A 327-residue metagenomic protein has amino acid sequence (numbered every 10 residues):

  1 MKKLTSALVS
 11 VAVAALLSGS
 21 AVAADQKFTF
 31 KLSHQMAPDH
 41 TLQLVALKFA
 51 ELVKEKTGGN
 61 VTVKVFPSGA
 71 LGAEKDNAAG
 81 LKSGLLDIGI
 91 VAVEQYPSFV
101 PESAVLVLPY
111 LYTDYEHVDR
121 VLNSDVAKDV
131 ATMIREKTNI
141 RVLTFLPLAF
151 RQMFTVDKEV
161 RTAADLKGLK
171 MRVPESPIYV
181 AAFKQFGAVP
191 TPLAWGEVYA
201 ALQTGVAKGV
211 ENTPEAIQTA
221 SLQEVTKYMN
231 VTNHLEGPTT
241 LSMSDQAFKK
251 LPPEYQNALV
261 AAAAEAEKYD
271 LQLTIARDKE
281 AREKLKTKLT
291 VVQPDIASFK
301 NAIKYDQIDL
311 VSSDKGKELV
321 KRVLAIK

Functional and structural regions predicted by a protein language model:
M1-V9: Bacterial N-terminal signal peptides that target proteins for export
V9-S18: Bacterial N-terminal signal peptides
G19-A23: Sec/Tat signal peptide C-region and signal peptidase I cleavage site
A24-H117, V126-K327: N-terminal secretory/targeting leader peptides
